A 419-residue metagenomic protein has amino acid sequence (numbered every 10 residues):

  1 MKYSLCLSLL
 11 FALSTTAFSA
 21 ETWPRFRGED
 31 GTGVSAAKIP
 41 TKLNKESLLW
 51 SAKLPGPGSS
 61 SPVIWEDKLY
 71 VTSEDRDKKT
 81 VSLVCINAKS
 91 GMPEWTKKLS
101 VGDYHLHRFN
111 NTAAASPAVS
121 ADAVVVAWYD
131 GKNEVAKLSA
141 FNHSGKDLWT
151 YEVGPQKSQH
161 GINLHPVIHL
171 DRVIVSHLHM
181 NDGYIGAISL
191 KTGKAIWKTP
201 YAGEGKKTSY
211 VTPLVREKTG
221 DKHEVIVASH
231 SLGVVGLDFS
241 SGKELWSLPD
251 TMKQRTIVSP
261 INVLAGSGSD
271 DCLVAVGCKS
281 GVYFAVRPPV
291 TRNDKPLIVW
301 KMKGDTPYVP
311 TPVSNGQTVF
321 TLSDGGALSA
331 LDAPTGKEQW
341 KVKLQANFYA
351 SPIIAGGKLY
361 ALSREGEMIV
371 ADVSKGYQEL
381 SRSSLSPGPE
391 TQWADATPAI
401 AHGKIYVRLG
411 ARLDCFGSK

Functional and structural regions predicted by a protein language model:
S4-T16: Bacterial N-terminal signal peptides
F18-K419: Noncatalytic, solvent-exposed loop/strand surfaces of beta-propeller-type extracellular/periplasmic domains
